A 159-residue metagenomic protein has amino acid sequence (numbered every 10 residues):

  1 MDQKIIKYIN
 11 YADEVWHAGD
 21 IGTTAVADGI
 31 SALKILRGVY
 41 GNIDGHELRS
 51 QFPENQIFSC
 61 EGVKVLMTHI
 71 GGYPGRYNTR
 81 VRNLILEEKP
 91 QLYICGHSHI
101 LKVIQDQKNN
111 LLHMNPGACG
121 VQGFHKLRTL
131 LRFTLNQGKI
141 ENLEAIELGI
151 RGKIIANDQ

Functional and structural regions predicted by a protein language model:
M1-L36, D44-E54, C60-G62, K126-R128 (+1 more regions): N-terminal active-site segment of His-dependent metallophosphoesterases
V15, D20, I30, G41 (+4 more regions): Divalent metal-coordination and catalytic microenvironments
W16, D44, L112-H113, A145: Extended interaction regions within the primary functional domain
W16, G120-G123, E147-G149: A short, hydrophobic/aromatic-rich structural module that often spans a beta strand with its adjoining loop
G22, Y73, V121: Glycine-/small-residue-rich active-site loops that bind phosphorylated ligands and cofactors
R37, R76-K139, L143: Conserved beta-sheet core of the metallophosphoesterase superfamily
R37-E87: Helix-adjacent hinge/juxtasegments
L143-A156: Short, solvent-exposed aromatic-acidic interface loops
